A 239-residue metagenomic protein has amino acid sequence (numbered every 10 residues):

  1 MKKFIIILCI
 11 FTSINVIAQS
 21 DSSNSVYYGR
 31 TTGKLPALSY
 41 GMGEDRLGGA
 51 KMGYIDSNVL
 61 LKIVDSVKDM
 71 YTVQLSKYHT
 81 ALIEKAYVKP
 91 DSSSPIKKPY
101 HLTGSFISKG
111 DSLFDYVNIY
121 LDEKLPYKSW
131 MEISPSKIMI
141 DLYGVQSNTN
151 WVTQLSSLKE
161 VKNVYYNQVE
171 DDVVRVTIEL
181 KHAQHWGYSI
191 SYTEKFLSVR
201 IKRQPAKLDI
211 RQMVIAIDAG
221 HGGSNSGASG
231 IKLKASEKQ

Functional and structural regions predicted by a protein language model:
F4, I17-S226, G230-I231: Short linear recognition/processing motifs and adjacent strand/loop elements at protein termini and domain edges
F4-S13: Sec-dependent N-terminal signal peptides
I231-Q239: Alpha-helical metal-binding/catalytic segments enriched in His/Glu/Asp
